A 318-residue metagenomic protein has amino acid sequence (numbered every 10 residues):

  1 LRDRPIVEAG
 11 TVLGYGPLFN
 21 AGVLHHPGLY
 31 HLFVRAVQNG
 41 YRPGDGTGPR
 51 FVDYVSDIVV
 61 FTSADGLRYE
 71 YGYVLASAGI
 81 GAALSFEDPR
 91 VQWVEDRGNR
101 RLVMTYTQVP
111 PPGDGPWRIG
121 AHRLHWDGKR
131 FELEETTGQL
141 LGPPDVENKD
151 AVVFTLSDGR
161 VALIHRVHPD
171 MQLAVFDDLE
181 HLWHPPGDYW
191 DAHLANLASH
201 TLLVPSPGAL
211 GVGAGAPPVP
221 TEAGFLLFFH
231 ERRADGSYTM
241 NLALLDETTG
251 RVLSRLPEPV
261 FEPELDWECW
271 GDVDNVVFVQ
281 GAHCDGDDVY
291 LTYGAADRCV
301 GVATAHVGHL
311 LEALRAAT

Functional and structural regions predicted by a protein language model:
L1-L84, W93-L210, P220-D272, G286-T318: Beta-rich carbohydrate-recognition and catalytic domains
A282-C284: Electrostatic interaction modules used in gene-expression and signaling proteins
